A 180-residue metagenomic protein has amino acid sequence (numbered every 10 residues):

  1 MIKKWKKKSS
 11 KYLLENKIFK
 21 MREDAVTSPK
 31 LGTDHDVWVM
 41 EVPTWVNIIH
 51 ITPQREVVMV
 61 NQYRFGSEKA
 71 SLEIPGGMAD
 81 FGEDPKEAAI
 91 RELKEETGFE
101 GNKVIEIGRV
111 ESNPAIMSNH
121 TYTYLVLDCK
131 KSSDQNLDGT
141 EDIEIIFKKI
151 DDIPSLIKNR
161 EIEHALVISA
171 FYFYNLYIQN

Functional and structural regions predicted by a protein language model:
I2-K4, V37, V42, N47-R91: Conserved Nudix-box catalytic region and its N-terminal flanking loop in Nudix hydrolases and closely related
I2-W5, A70, F81, A115 (+1 more regions): Nudix hydrolase/Nudix homology domain
S10-N47, T52-P53: Acidic, metal-coordinating catalytic segment for phosphate/diphosphate chemistry, firing primarily on the Nudix
S10-Y12, G108-N113: Short, solvent-exposed loop/turn elements at beta->coil junctions and helix N-caps that rim active or binding pockets
A25-K30, T52, N113-S132, I146: Active-site-adjacent beta-strand/loop module that shapes the phosphate/pyrophosphate-binding cleft
G32-T33, E56, I105, E161: Residue-level signal for well-ordered, solvent-exposed loop/turn and beta-edge residues enriched in charged/polar side
H35-V37, S133-D138, I157: Short, charged, solvent-exposed linker or helix-capping segments at domain edges/interfaces that act as flexible hinges
M59, I74-E106, Y124, D138-T140 (+1 more regions): The catalytic Nudix box helix
